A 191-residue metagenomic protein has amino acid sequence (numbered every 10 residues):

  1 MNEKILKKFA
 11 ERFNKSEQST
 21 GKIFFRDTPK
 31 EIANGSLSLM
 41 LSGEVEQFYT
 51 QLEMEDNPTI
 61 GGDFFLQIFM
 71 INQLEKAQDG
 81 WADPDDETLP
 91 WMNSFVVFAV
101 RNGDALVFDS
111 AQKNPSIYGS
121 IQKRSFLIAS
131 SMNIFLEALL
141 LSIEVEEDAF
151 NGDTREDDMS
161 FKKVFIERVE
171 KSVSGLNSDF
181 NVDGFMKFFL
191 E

Functional and structural regions predicted by a protein language model:
M1-K4, S36, M40, L127 (+3 more regions): Alpha-helix boundary/N-cap detector
M1-L106, K171-E191: A surface-exposed partner-binding patch
W81-N93, F135, R155-V169: Short charge-dense sequence patches
A99-R101, A111, S120, S131: Structured loops at beta-to-helix junctions and adjacent beta-edge loops in soluble globular domains
N102-A105, K113, R124: Short, solvent-exposed loop/turn segments at secondary-structure junctions
L106-D109, I128: Short helix/loop capping segments that flank catalytic or ligand/cofactor-binding pockets
S116-A149: Compact, glycine/acidic-enriched structural inserts
L139-L190: Mixed-charge (acidic/basic) macromolecular-recognition segments
